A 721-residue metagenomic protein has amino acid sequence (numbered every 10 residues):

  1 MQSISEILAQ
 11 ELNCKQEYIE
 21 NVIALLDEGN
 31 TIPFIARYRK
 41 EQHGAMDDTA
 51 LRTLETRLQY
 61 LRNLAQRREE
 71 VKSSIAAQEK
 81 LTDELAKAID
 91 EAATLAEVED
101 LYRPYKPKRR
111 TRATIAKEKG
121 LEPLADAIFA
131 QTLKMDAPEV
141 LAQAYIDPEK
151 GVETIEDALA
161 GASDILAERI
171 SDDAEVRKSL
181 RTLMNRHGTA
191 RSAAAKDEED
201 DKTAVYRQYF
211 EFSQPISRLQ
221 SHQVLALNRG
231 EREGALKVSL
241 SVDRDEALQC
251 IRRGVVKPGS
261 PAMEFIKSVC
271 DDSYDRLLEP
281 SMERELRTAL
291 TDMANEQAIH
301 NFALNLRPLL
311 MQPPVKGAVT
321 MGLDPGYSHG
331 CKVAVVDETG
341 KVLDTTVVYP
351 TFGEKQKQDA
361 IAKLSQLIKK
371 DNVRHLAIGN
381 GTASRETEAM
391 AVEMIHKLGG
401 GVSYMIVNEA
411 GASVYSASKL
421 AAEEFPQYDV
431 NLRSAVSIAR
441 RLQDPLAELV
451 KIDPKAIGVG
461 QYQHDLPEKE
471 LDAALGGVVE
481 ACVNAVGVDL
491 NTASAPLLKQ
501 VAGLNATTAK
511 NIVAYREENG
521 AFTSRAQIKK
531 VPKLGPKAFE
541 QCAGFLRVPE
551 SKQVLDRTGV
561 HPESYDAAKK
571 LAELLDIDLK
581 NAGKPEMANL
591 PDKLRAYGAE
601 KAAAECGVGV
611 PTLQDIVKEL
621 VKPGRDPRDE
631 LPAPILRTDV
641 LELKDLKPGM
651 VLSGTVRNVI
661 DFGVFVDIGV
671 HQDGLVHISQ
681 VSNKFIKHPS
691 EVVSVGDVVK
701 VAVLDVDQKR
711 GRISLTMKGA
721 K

Functional and structural regions predicted by a protein language model:
I19, T56, T345-F352, H375 (+7 more regions): Short beta-alpha connecting loops at secondary-structure transitions that line or flank enzyme active sites
A24-D27, P104, I115-E118, A226-G230 (+15 more regions): Replace "in large, NTP-powered and nucleic-acid-processing enzymes" with "in large, NTP-powered factors and other
T31-I32, H43, D47-E149, A485-E630 (+3 more regions): Accessory alpha-helical DNA-binding modules that contact the DNA backbone or grooves
Y38-K40, F129, D243, P325 (+11 more regions): Short, ordered loop/turn segments at secondary-structure junctions
A50-T53, Y60-G322, G326-Y428, A435: Duplex nucleic acid-engaging cores and interfaces of nucleic-acid transaction enzymes
E97, M405, G411, S416-V486 (+1 more regions): Long, charge-rich intrinsically disordered scaffolds of nucleic-acid metabolism proteins
A144-E149, E153-I155, L248-Y274, L278 (+4 more regions): Low-complexity, acidic/Ser/Thr- and charged residue-rich accessory regions of DNA metabolism proteins
T182-T189, L323-Y327, T382-A383, I406-V414 (+5 more regions): A glycine-rich phosphate-binding loop feature that marks nucleotide/adenosyl-phosphate handling sites
